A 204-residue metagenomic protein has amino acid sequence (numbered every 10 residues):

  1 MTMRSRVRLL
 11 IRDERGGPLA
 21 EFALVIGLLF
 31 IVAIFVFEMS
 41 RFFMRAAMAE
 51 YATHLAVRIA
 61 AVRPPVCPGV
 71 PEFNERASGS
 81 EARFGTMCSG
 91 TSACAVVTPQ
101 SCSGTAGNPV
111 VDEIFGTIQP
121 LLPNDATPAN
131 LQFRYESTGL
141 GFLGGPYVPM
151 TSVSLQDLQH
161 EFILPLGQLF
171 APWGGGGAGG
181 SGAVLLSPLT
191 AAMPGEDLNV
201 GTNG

Functional and structural regions predicted by a protein language model:
M1-R15: N-terminal leader/signal peptides at the extreme start of proteins
T2-R4, H54, R58-G204: Short, conserved structural patches
E21, T53: Conserved G/P- and acidic residue-centered "switch" motifs that form tight phosphate/ATP-binding loops in soluble
A23-E38: Alpha-helical hydrophobic helix detector
I34-F37, R41, V57-A61: Short amphipathic alpha-helical interface segments enriched in basic and hydrophobic/aromatic residues, used as
E38-E50, V66: Membrane-proximal amphipathic alpha-helices that sit immediately adjacent to an N-terminal transmembrane/signal-anchor
